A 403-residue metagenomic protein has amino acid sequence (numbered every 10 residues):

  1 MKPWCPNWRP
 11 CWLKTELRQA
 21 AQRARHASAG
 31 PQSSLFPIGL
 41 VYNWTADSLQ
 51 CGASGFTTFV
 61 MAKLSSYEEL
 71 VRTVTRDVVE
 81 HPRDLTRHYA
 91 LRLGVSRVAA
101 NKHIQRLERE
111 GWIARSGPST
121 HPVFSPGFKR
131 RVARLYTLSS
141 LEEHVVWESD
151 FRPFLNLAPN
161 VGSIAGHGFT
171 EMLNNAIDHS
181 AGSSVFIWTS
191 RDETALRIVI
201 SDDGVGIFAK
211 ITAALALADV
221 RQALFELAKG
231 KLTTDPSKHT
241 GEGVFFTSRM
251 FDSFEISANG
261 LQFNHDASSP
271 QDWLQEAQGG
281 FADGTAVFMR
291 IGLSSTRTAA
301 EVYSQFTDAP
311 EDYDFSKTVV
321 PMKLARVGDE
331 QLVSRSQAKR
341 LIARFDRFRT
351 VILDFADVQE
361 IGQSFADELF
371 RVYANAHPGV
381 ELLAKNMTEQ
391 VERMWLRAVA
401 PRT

Functional and structural regions predicted by a protein language model:
M1, K14, F36-V41, V60: Short hydrophobic transmembrane-like helices used for membrane targeting/insertion
N7-W8, S28, S33-S34, S48 (+1 more regions): Serine residues within intrinsically disordered or low-complexity segments
Q19-Q22, H26, Q32, Y42 (+1 more regions): Low-complexity, intrinsically disordered or signal/transmembrane-proximal segments
Y42, Q50-T170, H179-G182, S295-D346 (+1 more regions): Bergerat-fold GHKL ATPase/HATPase_c domain
V79, A114-V132, A176-E301, V372-A374: Conserved beta-strand-loop-beta-strand hairpin that lines the nucleotide-binding pocket of ATP/GTP-utilizing enzymes
L341, D346-I361: Short, glycine-/small-residue-enriched flexible loop/hinge segments at domain edges that mediate gating
F365-A376: Short, non-transmembrane amphipathic alpha-helical segments
